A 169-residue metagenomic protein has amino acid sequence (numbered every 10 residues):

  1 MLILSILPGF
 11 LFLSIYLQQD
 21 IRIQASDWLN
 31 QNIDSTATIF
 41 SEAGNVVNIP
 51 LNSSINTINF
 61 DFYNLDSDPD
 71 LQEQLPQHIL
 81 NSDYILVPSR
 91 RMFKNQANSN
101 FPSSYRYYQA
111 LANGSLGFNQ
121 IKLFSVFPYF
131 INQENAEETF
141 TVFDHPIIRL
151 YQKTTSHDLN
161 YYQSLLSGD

Functional and structural regions predicted by a protein language model:
L4-L17, I21-D169: C-terminal luminal/periplasmic domains and tails of membrane-associated envelope-modifying transferases
